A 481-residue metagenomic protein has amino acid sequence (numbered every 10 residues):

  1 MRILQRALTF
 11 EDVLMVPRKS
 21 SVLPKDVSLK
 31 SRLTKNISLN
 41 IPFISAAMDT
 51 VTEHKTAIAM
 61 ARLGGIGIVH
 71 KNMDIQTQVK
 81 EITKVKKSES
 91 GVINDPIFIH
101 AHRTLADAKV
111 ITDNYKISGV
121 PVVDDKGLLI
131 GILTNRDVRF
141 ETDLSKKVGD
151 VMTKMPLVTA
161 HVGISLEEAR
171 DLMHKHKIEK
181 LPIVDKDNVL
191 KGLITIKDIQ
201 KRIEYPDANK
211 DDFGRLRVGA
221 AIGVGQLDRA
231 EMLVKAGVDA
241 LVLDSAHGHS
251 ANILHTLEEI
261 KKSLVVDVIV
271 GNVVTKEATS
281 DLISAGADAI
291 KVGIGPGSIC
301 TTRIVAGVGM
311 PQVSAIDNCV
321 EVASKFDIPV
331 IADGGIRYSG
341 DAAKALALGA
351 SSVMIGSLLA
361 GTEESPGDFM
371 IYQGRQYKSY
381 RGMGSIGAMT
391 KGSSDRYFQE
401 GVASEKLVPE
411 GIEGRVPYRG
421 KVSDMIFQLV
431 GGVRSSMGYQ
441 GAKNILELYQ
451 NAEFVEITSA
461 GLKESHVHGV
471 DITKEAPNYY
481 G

Functional and structural regions predicted by a protein language model:
M1-S21, H161, A285, G307-A332 (+1 more regions): Alpha/beta catalytic cores of nucleotide-metabolism and tRNA/nucleoside-modifying enzymes
L23-N40, A46-M48, T77-Y115, V122-D124 (+5 more regions): Bateman/CBS regulatory modules and CBS-like beta-alpha motifs in cytosolic regions of diverse proteins
K25, M73-T83, E141-S145, S165 (+6 more regions): Active-site-adjacent beta->alpha loops and helix N-cap segments on the catalytic face of soluble alpha/beta enzymes
S38-I44, G91-P96, D211-A220, E259-V274 (+2 more regions): Short beta-strand/loop segments at the ligand-binding rim of alpha/beta enzyme cores
K55-I58, D228-A236, V274-V292, A332 (+1 more regions): Catalytic cores of alpha/beta
R62-T77, K186, V238-S250, D288-A306 (+1 more regions): Glycine-rich phosphate-binding active-site loops on the catalytic face of alpha/beta enzymes
V69-D74, I117, P121, L128-L144 (+4 more regions): Short beta->alpha transition motifs characteristic of CBS
V69-N72, F98-I99, G119-P121, T159-H161 (+6 more regions): Catalytic beta/alpha-barrel core
